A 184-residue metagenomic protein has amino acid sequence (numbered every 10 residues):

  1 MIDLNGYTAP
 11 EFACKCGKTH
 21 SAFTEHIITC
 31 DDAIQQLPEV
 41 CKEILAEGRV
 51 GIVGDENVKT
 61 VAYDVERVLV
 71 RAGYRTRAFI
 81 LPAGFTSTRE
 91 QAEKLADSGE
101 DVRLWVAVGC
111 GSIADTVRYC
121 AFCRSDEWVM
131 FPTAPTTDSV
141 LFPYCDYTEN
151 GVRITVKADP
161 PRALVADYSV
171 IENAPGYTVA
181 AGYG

Functional and structural regions predicted by a protein language model:
M1-W105: ATP/NTP phosphate-donor binding region
C30, G109-G111, G182-G184: Glycine-centered flexibility sites
V53-G54, G109, P132, A166: Short beta-strand/turn micro-motifs composed of small residues that flank or help shape donor/cofactor-binding pockets
N57-V58, A83-S87, S112, P135 (+1 more regions): Glycine-/small-residue-rich active-site loops that bind phosphorylated ligands and cofactors
A62-D64, T116-R118, V140-L141, P175: Short glycine-/acidic-enriched loop or helix-start segments at secondary-structure transitions that form or flank
S98-A134: A short, small-residue-rich loop immediately preceding and capping a beta-strand
F122-G184: A glycine/threonine-rich phosphate-anchoring loop and its flanking beta-alpha core in nucleotide/phosphate-binding
